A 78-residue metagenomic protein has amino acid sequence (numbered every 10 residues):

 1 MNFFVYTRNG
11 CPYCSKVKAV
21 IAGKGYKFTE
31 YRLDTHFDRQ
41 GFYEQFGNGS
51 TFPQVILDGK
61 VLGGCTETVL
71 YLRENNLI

Functional and structural regions predicted by a protein language model:
M1-Y26: Local sequence-structure signature of Cys/Sec-based thiol-disulfide redox active-site neighborhoods
P12, F37, G63: Short alpha-helical
S15, Q40, L70: Alpha-helical elements of the RecA-like P-loop NTPase motor core of helicases
F28-E30: Charged, surface-exposed interaction regions in soluble eukaryotic proteins
R32-G49: Thioredoxin-like thiol-disulfide oxidoreductase module
F46-V55, C65-T66: Structural micro-motif
L57-I78: Non-catalytic, surface beta->alpha helical segment in thiol-disulfide oxidoreductase systems
